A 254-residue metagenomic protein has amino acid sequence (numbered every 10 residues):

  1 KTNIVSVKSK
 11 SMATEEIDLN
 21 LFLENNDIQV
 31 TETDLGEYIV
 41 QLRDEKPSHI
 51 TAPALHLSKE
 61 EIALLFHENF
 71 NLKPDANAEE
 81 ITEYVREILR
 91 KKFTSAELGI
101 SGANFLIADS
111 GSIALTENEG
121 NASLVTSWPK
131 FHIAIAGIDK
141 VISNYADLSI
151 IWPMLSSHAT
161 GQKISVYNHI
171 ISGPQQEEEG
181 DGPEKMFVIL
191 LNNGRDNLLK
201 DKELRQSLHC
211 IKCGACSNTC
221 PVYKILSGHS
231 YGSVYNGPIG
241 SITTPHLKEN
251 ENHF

Functional and structural regions predicted by a protein language model:
K1-E203: The feature marks the mature, well-folded catalytic cores of soluble enzymes
F22, N26, I151, C216-T219 (+2 more regions): Generic, well-ordered alpha-helical scaffold segments in large soluble proteins
N104-L106, C210-I211, F254: Conserved catalytic-core segments centered on acid/base and nucleophilic motifs
S110, C213, I239: Short glycine-rich loop/turn motifs that provide flexible caps or phosphate-binding loops at active sites
E179-S207, V222-F254: Ferredoxin-type iron-sulfur electron-transfer modules in oxidoreductases and energy-metabolism complexes
S207-C213, S217: Residues immediately within or flanking Cys/His clusters that coordinate Zn2+ in small zinc-binding modules
